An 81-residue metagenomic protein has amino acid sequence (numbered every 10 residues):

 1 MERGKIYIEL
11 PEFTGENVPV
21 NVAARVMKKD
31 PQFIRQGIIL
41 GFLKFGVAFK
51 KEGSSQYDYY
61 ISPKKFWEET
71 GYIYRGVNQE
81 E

Functional and structural regions predicted by a protein language model:
E2, Q56-E81: A short, Lys/Arg-enriched interface patch at domain edges and termini
K5-L10, A24, V47, K65-E68 (+1 more regions): Hydrophobic transmembrane signal anchors and adjacent membrane-proximal interface regions, especially in viral
I6-G37: Polyanion-binding surface elements
F13-V18, S54-I61: Short, exposed beta-strand "edge-strand" segments with a Pro/Gly-rich flavor and a Y/T-containing core
V26-Y59, W67: Major-groove DNA-recognition helix of helix-turn-helix-type DNA-binding domains
